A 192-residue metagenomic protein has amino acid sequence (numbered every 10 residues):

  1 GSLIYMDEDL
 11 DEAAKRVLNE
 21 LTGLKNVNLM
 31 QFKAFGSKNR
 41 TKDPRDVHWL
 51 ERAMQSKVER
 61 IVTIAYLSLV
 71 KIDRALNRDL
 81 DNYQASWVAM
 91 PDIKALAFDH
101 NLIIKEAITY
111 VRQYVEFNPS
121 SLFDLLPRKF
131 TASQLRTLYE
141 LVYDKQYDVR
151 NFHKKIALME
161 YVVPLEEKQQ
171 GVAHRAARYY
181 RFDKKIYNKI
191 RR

Functional and structural regions predicted by a protein language model:
G1-V27, F32-K38, Q113-T137: Conserved Nudix-box catalytic region and its N-terminal flanking loop in Nudix hydrolases and closely related
N39-R74, R181-K185: Active-site-adjacent beta-strand/loop module that shapes the phosphate/pyrophosphate-binding cleft
H48-R52, W87-D92, S120-S121: Short acidic, glycine/Ser/Thr-rich loop/turn "cap" segments at secondary-structure junctions
A53-Q55, D73-L76, N118-L126: Short helix-to-loop capping/linker segments positioned immediately adjacent to catalytic or ligand/cofactor-binding
V58-V62, E166-R192: Long, intrinsically disordered, low-complexity Ser/Thr/Pro-rich regulatory/activation regions of nuclear proteins
T63-L69, L76-Q113, L125-S133, N151-F152 (+1 more regions): NUDIX/MutT-family hydrolases
T137-K145: Short helix-coil junctions and helix-kink-helix linkers
Q146-P164: Charge-enriched amphipathic alpha-helical scaffolds
